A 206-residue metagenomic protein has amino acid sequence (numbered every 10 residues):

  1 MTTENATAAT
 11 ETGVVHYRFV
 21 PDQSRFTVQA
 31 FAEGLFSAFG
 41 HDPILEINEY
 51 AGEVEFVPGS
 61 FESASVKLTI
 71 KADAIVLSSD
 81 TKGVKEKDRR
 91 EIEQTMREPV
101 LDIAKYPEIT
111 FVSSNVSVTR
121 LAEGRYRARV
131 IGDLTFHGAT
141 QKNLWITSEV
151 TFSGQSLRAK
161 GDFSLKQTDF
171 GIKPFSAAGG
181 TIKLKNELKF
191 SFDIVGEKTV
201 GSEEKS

Functional and structural regions predicted by a protein language model:
M1-S206: Low-complexity, acidic/polar, glycine-enriched regions of mature
